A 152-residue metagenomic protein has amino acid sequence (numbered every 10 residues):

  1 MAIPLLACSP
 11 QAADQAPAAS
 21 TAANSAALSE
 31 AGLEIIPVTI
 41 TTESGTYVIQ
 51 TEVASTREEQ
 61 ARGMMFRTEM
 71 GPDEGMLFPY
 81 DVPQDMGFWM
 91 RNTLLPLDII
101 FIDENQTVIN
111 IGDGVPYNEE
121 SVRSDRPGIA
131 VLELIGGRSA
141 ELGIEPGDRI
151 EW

Functional and structural regions predicted by a protein language model:
P4-A7: C-terminal motif of bacterial Sec signal peptides marking the signal peptidase cleavage site
S9-W152: Compact, glycine-rich, soluble single-domain proteins
